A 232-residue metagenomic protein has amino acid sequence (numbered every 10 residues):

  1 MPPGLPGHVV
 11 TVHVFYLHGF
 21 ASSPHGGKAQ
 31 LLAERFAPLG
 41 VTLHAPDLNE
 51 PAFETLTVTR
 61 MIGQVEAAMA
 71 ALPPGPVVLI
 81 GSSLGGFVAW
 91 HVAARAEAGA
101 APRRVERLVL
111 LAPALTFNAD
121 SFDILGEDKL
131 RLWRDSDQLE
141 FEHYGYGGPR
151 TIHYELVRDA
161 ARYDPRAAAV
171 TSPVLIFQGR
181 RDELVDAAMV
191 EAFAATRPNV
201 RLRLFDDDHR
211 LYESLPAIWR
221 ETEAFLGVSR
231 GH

Functional and structural regions predicted by a protein language model:
V10-L48: Short, surface-exposed "cap/lid" segments of acyl-processing enzymes
Y16-F20, I80, L111, F177: Short hydrophobic segments within beta-strands
G26-A33, T59, D186-E191: Short, surface-exposed alpha-helical segments at coil->helix boundaries
E34, P38, A67, A94-A98 (+2 more regions): Short, well-ordered alpha-helices that flank and scaffold nucleotide-derived cofactor binding pockets
T42, D47-A52, A114, D208: Short beta-to-alpha linker loops that shape the active-site pocket of alpha/beta-hydrolase fold enzymes
F53-A71: Alpha/beta-hydrolase active-site loop
A70-E127: Primarily recognizes the serine-hydrolase "nucleophile elbow" in alpha/beta-hydrolase and SGNH/GDSL folds
P102-H232: The alpha/beta-hydrolase serine catalytic core
